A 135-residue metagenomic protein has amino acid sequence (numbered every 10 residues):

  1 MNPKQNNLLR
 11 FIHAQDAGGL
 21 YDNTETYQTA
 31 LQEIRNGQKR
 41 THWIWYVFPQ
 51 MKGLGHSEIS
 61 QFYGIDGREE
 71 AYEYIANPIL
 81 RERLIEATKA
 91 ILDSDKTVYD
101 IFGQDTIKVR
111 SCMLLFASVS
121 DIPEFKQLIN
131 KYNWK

Functional and structural regions predicted by a protein language model:
M1-E25: Extreme N-terminal tail/first-helix region
N2, N23, S118-K135: Charged phosphate-binding loop/patch that engages nucleotide di/tri-phosphates or the phosphate backbone of nucleic
D22-R35: A long, hydrophobic alpha-helical segment
Q28-T29, E69, S111: Positions in alpha-helical segments
E33-R68: Hydrophobic/aromatic-rich, well-ordered segments within soluble, folded domains that form packed cores
T41-W45, E82, P123: Short, solvent-exposed positions on alpha-helices
Q50-M51, I91, F116-S120: Generic structural signal for hydrophobic core residues of well-folded globular domains
Y72-L115: Mid-chain, well-packed structural core segment of small domains
